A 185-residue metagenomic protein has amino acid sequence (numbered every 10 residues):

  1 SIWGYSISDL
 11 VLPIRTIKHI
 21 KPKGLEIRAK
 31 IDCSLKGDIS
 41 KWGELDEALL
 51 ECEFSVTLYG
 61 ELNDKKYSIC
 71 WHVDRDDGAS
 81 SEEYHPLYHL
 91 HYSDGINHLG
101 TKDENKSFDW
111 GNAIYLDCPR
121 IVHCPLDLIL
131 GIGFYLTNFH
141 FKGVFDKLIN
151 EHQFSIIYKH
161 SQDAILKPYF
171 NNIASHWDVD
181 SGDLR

Functional and structural regions predicted by a protein language model:
S1-S8, D178, G182-L184: N-terminal domain-onset segments
P13-L87: Aromatic- and glycine-enriched beta-alpha-beta binding-site module
K18-K23, K30, K36, K41 (+8 more regions): Context-gated lysine
S81-K147: Compositionally biased, intrinsically disordered linkers/stalks adjacent to structured regions
R120-R185: Long, compositionally biased interface segments
